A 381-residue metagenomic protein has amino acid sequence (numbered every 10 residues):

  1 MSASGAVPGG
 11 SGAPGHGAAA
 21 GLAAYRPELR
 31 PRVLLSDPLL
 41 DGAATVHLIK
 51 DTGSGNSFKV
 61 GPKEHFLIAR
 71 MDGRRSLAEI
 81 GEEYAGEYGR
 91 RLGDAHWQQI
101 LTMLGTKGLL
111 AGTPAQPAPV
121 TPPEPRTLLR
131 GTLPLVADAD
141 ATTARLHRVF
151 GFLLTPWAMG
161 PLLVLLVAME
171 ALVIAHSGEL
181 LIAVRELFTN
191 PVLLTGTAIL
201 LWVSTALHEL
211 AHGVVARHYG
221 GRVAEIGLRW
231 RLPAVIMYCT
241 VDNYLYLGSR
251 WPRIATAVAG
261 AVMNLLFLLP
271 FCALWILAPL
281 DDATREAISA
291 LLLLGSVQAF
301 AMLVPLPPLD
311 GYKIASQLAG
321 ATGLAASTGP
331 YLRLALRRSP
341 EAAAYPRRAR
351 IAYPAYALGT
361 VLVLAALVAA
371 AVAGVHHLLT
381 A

Functional and structural regions predicted by a protein language model:
S2-A18, G53-F152: Long, charge-rich, low-complexity alpha-helical segments
S2-T52: Long, low-complexity, charged/polar intrinsically disordered regions in eukaryotic proteins
P123-R229: Core alpha-helical transmembrane segments of integral membrane proteins
L154-L166, A255-L265, A352-L364: Select subsegments of transmembrane alpha-helices in polytopic membrane proteins, especially boundary-proximal
P191-Y345: Membrane-embedded catalytic scaffold of the fatty acid hydroxylase/desaturase
W251, P346-A355: Hydrophobic multi-pass inner-membrane translocation pores used for secretion and envelope-lipid/glycan export
G295-Q298, G359-A369: Membrane-embedded alpha-helical transmembrane segments of multi-pass integral membrane proteins
A369-A381: Juxtamembrane boundary at the C-terminal end of a transmembrane helix
